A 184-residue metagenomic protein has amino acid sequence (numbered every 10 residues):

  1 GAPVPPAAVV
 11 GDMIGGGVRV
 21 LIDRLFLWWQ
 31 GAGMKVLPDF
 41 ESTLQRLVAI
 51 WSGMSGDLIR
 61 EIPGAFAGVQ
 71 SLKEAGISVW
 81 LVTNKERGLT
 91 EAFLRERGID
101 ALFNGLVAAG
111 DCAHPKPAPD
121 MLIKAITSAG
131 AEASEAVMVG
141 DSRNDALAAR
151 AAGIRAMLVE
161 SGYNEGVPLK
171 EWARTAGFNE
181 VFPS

Functional and structural regions predicted by a protein language model:
G1-D12, E165: Active-site neighborhood of HAD-like aspartate-dependent phosphohydrolases
P3, I99-N104, E132-A133, N179: Conserved H-loop
A7-M13, P38-E41, I99-H114: A short, structured active-site edge motif that brings together acidic residues
D23-A67: Metal-dependent phosphoesterase signature
G53-L81, R87, E91, P119: Short, acidic loop-to-helix structural element flanking the phosphoryl-transfer center in phosphate-processing enzymes
K116-S128: Short loop-to-alpha-helix "cap/lid" segments that border enzyme active sites across diverse enzyme classes
I126, V137-P183: Acidic, Mg2+-coordinating phosphoryl-transfer loop and its flanking beta/alpha structural elements, shared across
